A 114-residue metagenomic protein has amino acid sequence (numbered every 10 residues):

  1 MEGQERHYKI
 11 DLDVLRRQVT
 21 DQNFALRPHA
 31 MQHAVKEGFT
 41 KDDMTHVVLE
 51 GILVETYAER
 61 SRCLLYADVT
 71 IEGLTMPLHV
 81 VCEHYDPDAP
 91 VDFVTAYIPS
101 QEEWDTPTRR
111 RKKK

Functional and structural regions predicted by a protein language model:
M1-K114: Ribonuclease/tRNase effector modules and their secretory precursors
